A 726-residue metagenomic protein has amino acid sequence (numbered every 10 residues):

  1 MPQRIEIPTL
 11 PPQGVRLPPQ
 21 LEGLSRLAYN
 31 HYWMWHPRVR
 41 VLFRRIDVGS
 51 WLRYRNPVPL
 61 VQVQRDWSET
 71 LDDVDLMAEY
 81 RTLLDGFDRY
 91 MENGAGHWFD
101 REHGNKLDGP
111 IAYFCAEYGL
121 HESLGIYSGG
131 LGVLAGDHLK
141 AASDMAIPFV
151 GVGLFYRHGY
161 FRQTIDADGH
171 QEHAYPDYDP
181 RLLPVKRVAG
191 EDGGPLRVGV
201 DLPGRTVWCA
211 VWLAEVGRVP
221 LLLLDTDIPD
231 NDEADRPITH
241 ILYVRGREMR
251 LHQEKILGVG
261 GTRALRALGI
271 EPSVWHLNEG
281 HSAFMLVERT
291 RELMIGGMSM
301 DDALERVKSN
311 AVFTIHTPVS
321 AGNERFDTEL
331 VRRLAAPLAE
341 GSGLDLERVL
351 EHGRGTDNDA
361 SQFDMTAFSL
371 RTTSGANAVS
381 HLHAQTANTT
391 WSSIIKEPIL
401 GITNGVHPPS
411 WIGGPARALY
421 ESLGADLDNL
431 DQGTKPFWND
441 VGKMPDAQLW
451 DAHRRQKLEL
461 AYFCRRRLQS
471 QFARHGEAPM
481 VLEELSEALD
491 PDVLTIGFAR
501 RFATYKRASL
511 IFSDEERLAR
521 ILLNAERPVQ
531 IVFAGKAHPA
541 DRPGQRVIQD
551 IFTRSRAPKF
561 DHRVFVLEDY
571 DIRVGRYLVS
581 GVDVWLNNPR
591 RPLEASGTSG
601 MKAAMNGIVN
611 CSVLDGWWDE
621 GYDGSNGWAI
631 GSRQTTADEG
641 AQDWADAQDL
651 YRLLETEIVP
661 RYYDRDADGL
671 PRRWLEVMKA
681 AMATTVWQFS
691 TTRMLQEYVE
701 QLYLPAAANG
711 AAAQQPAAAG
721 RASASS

Functional and structural regions predicted by a protein language model:
M1-S726: Catalytic cores of carbohydrate-active enzymes across secretory and cytosolic contexts
